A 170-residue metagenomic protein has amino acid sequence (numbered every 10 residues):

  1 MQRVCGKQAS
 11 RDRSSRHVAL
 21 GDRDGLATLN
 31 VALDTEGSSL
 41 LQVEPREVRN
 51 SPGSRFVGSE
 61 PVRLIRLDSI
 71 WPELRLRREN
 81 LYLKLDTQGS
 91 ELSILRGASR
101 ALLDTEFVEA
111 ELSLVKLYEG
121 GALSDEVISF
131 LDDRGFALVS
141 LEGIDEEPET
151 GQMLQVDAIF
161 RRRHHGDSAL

Functional and structural regions predicted by a protein language model:
M1-L170: Phosphate/nucleotide-binding beta-alpha loop and adjacent structural elements of enzyme active sites
